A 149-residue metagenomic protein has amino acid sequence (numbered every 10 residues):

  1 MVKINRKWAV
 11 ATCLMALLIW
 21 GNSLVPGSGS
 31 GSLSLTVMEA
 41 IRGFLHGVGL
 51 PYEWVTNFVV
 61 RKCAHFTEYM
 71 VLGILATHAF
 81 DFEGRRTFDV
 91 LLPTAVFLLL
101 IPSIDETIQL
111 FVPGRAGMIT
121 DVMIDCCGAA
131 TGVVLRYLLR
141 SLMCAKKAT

Functional and structural regions predicted by a protein language model:
M1-I74: "…centered on the first transmembrane helix and the immediately adjacent amphipathic helix/loop
I4-V10, R85-L92, R115-I119: Membrane-helix interface segments
L14-I19, V90-L110: Small-polar-interrupted transmembrane alpha-helices in polytopic inner-membrane proteins
E68-E83, C127-M143: Membrane-interfacial alpha-helical segments at the cytosolic side of multi-pass membrane proteins
A76-G84, D89-L98: Post-HEXXH active-site segment of zinc metalloproteases
P102-C126: Interfacial helix-loop-helix junctions of multi-pass membrane proteins
A145-T149: Short, charged juxtamembrane terminal tails flanking transmembrane helices
